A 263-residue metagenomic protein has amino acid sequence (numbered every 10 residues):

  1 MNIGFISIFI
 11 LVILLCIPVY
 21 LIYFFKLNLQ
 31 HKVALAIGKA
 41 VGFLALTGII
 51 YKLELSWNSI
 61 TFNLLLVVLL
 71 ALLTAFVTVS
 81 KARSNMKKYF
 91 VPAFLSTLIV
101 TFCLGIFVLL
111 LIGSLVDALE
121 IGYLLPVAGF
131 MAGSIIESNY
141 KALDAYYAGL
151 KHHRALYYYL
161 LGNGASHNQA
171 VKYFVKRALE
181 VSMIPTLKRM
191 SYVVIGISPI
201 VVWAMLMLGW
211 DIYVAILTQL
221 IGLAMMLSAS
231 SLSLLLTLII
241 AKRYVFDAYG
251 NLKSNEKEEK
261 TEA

Functional and structural regions predicted by a protein language model:
M1-V116: N-terminal transmembrane hairpin
L115-L125, I216-L217: Membrane-water interface of transmembrane alpha-helices in multipass transporters/channels
V127-A155: Membrane-cytosol interface at the C-terminal ends of specific transmembrane alpha-helices in multi-pass membrane
A145-V181: Short cytoplasmic-facing helical segments at TM-TM junctions of multi-pass membrane proteins
A170-S198: Transmembrane alpha-helices
K188-Y213, S233: Non-cytoplasmic
Y213-K242: Hydrophobic alpha-helical transmembrane segments of polytopic membrane proteins
V245-A263: Short cytosolic juxtamembrane segments of multi-pass membrane proteins
